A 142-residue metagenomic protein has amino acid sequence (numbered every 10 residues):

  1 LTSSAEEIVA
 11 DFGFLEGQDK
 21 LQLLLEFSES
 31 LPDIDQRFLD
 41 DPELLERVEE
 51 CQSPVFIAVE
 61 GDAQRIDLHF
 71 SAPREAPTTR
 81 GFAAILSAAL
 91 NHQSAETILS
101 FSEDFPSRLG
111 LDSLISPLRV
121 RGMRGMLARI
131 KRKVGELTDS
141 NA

Functional and structural regions predicted by a protein language model:
L1-D41, L45: Extended low-complexity intrinsically disordered regions
E7-I8, G81-I85: A general alpha-helix detector
F14-G17, P73-T78, L118: Structural motif
K20, S53, T78-F82, S94 (+2 more regions): Amphipathic alpha-helical interface surfaces
S28, A89-L90, I130, V134: Generic structural signal for hydrophobic core residues of well-folded globular domains
R37-E60: Structured beta-strand/loop patches that form or line metal/cofactor-binding pockets in enzymes
E60-P77, S87-N91: Conserved interaction-surface patches within small, structured recognition/assembly domains
E96, F101, P106-A142: C-terminal binding/interaction regions
